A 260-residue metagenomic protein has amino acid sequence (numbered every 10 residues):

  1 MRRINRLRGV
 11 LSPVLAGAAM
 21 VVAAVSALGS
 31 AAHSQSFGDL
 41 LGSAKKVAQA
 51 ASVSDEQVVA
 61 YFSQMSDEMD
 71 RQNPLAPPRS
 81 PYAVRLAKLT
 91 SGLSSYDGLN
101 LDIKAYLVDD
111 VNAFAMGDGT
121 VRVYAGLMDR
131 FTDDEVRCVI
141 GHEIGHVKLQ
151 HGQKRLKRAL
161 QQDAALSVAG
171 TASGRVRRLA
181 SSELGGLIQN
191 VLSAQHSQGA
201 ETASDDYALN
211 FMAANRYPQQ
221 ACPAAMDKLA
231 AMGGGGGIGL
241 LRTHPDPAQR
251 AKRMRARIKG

Functional and structural regions predicted by a protein language model:
R2-A18: Bacterial N-terminal signal peptides that target proteins for export
G9, S34-Q35: Hydrophobic membrane-targeting and insertion signals
L15-A27: Bacterial N-terminal signal peptides
L28-S34: Sec/Tat signal peptide C-region and signal peptidase I cleavage site
Q35-Q161, A214-N215, M232-G234, G239-L241: Peri-catalytic and regulatory segments of divalent metal-dependent proteins
A51-S54, P218-G260: Extracytoplasmic and endomembrane cell-envelope/extracellular-matrix remodeling and assembly machinery
E56, R175-M226: Metalloprotease/metallohydrolase-associated module, dominated by Zn2+-dependent proteases
Q153-S182, P223: Post-HEXXH active-site segment of zinc metalloproteases
